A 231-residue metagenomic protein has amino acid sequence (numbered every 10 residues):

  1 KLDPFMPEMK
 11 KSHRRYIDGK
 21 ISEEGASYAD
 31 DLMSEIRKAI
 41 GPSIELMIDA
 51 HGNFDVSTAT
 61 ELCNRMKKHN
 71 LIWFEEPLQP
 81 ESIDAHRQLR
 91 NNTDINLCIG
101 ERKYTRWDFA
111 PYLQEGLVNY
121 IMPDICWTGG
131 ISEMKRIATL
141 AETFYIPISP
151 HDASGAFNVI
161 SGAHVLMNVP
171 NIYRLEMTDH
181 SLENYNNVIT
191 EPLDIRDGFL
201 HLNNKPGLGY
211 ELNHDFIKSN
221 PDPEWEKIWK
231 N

Functional and structural regions predicted by a protein language model:
K1-N92: Metal-dependent enolase-superfamily TIM-barrel catalytic cores that perform enediolate-based chemistry
I21-Y28, G129, S154, L208: Catalytic cores of large soluble enzymes that bind and process phosphate-bearing ligands
N64, N70-W73, Q79-F199, N203-P206: Shared catalytic-loop signature of beta/alpha-barrel
I189-N231: C-terminal extensions of enzymes
